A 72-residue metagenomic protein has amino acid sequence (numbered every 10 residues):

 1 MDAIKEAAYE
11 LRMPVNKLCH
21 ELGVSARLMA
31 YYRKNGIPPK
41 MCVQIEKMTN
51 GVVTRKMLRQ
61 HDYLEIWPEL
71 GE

Functional and structural regions predicted by a protein language model:
M1-L11: Short, amphipathic alpha-helical "recognition" segments used to contact nucleic acids or chromatin
D2, R27-A30: Positions in alpha-helical segments
Y9, N16, H20, Y31 (+3 more regions): Short, charged recognition helix plus adjacent turn of helix-turn-helix-like nucleic-acid-binding domains
